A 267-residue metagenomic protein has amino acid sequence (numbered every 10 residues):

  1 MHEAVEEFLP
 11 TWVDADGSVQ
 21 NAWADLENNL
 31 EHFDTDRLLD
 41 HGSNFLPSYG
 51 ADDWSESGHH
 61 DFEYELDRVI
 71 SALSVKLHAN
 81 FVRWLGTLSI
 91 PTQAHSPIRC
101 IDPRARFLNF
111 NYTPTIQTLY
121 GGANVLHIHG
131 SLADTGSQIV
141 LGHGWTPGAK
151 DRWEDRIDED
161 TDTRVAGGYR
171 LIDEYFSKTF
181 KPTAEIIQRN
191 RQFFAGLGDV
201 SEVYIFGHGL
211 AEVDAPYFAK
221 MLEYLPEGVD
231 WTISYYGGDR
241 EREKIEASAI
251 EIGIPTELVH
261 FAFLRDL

Functional and structural regions predicted by a protein language model:
M1-E27, F176-P182, K244-L267: Extended charged low-complexity segments that act as oligomerization/scaffolding linkers
M1-T135, F194-D199, I205-F206, E212-E223 (+1 more regions): Active-site periphery "cap/insert" segments of enzyme catalytic domains
H2-D16, D67, A123, V140-A149 (+3 more regions): Low-complexity, flexible helical/coil segments
S18, D34, D102, R152 (+6 more regions): Serine/threonine-rich low-complexity intrinsically disordered regions
R37, R68, K76, R83 (+9 more regions): Arginine residue identity/basic-tract feature
D102, P114, G122-R156, E243-E246: C-terminal or late-domain output modules
D134-L197: Flexible internal linker/loop segments at domain or repeat junctions
R189-L267: SIR2/sirtuin-family catalytic core signature
